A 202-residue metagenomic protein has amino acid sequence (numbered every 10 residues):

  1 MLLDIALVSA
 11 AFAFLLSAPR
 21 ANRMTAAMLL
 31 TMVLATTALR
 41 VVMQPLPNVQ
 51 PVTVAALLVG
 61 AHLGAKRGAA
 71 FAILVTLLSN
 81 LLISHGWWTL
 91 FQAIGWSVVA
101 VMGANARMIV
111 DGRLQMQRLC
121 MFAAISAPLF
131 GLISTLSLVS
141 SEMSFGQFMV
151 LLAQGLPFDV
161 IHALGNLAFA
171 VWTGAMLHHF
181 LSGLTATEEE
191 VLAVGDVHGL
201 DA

Functional and structural regions predicted by a protein language model:
M1-A35, N105: Membrane topogenic helices and adjacent juxtamembrane segments
M1-I5, M43, T89-A93, V101 (+1 more regions): Membrane-embedded alpha-helical hairpins and interfacial helices in multi-pass inner-membrane proteins
S9-L16, V59-G60, L129-S134: Short, mixed-charge, low-aromatic patches
N22-A26, A65-A70, G112-Q117, Q147-F148: Membrane-helix interface segments
A26-A38, M121-P128: Transmembrane alpha-helical segments of multi-pass membrane proteins
M32-N105: Alpha-helical membrane segments and adjacent membrane-interface helices in multi-pass membrane proteins
